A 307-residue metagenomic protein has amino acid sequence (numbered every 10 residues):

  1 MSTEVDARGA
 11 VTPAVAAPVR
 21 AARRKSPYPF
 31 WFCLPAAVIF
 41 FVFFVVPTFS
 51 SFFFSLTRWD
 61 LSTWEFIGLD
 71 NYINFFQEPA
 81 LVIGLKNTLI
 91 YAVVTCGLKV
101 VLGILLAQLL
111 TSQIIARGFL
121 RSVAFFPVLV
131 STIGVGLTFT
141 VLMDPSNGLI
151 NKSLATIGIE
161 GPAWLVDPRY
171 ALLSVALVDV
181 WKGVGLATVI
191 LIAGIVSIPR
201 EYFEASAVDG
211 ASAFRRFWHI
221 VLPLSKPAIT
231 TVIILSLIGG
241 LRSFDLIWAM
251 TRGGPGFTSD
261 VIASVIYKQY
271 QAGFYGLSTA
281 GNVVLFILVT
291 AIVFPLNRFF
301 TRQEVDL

Functional and structural regions predicted by a protein language model:
M1-R24: Short, Lys/Arg-rich, polar N-terminal cytosolic tail immediately upstream of the first transmembrane signal-anchor
K25-L307: A structural signal for multi-pass alpha-helical bundles of membrane permease subunits that mediate small-molecule
